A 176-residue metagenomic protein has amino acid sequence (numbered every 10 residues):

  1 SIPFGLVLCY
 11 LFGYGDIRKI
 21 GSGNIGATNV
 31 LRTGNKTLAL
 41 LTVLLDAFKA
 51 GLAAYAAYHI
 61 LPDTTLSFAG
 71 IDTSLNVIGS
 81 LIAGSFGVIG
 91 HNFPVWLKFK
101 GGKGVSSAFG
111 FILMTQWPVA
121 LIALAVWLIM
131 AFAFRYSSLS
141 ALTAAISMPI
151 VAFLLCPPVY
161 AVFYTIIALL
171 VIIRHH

Functional and structural regions predicted by a protein language model:
S1, Y58, G84-H91, W127-A131 (+2 more regions): Alpha-helical transmembrane segments of multi-pass membrane proteins
S1-V7, K100-S106, L139-T143: Transmembrane helix boundary and interhelical junction motifs in multipass membrane proteins
L6-L38, G101: Cytosolic, membrane-interface loops and tails of multi-pass inner-membrane proteins
V30, P94-K100, I129-T143: Membrane-helix interface "capping/anchor" motifs
L31-N35, A57-I60, F86, V105-F134 (+1 more regions): Interfacial segments of multi-pass membrane proteins
R32-H59: Multi-pass membrane catalytic core of lipid/isoprenoid biosynthesis enzymes
Y55-I82, L113-V119, A152-F163: Helix-coil boundary and interhelical linker segments in multi-pass alpha-helical membrane proteins
A120-L121, S137-A145, C156-I167: Loop-to-transmembrane alpha-helix initiation sites
